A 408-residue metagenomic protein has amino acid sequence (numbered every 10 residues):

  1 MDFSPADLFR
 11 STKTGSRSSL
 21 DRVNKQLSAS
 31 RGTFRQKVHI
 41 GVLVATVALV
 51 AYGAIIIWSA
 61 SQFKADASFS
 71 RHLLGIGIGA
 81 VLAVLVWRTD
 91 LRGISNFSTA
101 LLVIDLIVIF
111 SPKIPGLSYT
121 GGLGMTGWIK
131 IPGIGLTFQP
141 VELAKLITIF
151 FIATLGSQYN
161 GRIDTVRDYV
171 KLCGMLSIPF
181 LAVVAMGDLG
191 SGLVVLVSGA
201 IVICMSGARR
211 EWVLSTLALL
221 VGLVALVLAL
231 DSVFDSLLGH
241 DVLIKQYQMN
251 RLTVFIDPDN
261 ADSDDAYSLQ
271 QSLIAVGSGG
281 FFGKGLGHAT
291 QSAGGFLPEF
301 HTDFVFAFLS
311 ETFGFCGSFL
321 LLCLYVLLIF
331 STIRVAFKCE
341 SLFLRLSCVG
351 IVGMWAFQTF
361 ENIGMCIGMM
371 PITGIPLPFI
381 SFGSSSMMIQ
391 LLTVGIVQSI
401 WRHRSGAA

Functional and structural regions predicted by a protein language model:
D2-V44, A48-L49, I55-G187, I363-P376 (+3 more regions): Membrane-helix boundary/helix-loop-helix interface segments in multi-pass membrane proteins
R71, R167-L172, T216, V242 (+1 more regions): Alpha-helical transmembrane segments of multi-pass membrane proteins, especially transporters and channels
L74-G79, K145, T312-I329: Hydrophobic alpha-helical transmembrane segments
G77-V81, T99-D105, Y169-V184, L189-H240 (+1 more regions): Hydrophobic alpha-helical segments of polytopic membrane proteins
F110, A200-I201, A356, V394: Hydrophobic residues within the alpha-helical transmembrane core of Major Facilitator Superfamily
G122, T126-W128, T216-C316, L342-F343: Hydrophobic, glycine- and aromatic-enriched re-entrant/interface helices and adjoining loop segments
G156, L193, S198-W212, T290-G317 (+1 more regions): Interfacial segments of multi-pass membrane proteins
R334-T373: Loop-to-helix entry and N-terminal half of a specific, functionally important transmembrane alpha helix in multi-pass
